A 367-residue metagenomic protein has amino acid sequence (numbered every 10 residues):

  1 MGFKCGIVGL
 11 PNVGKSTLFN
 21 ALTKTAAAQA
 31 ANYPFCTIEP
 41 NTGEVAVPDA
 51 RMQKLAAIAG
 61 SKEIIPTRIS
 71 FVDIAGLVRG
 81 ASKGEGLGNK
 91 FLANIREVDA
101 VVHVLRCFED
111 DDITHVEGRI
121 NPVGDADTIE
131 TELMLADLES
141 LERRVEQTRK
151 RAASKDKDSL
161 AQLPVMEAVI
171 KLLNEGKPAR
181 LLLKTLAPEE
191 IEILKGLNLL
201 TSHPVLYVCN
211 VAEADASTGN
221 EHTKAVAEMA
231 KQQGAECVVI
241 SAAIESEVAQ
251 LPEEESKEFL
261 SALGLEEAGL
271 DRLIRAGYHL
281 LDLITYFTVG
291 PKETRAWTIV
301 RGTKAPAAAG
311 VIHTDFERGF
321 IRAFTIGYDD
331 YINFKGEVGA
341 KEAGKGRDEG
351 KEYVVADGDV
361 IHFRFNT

Functional and structural regions predicted by a protein language model:
M1-T114, E142-R143, T148: Conserved G1/Walker A P-loop phosphate-binding module
G2-V8, V13, F19, Q147-A356 (+2 more regions): C-terminal-of-GTPase-core extension/linker across diverse P-loop GTPases
G6, F35, P40-G43, A50-M52 (+15 more regions): Short capping/connector residues at structural and topological boundaries
L22, G84-L87, V116-R119, N220-K224 (+1 more regions): Short, glycine/charged-enriched secondary-structure capping and boundary segments
T25-Y33, P40-T42, A50, V72 (+13 more regions): Residue-level signal for pocket-adjacent positions within structured domains
F35, D49-M52, I65-F71, E85-D99 (+9 more regions): Amphipathic alpha-helical transducer elements in NTP-driven molecular machines
G43-P48, A75-E85, R96-S159, E175-L186 (+1 more regions): Conserved Switch II/interswitch segment of TRAFAC-class P-loop GTPases
